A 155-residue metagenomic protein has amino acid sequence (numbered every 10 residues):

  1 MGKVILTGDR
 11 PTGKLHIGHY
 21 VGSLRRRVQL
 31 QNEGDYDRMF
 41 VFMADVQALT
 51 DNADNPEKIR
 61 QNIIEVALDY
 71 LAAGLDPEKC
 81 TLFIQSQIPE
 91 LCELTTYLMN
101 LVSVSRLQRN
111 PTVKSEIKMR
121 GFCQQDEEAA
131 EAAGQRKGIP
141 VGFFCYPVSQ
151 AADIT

Functional and structural regions predicted by a protein language model:
M1-T155: NTP-dependent nucleotidyl-transfer catalytic core
